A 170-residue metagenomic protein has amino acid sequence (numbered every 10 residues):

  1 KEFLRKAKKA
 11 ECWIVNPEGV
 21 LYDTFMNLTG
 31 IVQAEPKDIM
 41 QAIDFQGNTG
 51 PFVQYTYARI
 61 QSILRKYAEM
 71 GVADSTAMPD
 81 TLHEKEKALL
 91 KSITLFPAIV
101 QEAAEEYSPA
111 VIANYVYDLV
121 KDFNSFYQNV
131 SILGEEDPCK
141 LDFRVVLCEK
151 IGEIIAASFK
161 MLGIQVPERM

Functional and structural regions predicted by a protein language model:
K1-M170: Non-catalytic interaction-recognition regions
